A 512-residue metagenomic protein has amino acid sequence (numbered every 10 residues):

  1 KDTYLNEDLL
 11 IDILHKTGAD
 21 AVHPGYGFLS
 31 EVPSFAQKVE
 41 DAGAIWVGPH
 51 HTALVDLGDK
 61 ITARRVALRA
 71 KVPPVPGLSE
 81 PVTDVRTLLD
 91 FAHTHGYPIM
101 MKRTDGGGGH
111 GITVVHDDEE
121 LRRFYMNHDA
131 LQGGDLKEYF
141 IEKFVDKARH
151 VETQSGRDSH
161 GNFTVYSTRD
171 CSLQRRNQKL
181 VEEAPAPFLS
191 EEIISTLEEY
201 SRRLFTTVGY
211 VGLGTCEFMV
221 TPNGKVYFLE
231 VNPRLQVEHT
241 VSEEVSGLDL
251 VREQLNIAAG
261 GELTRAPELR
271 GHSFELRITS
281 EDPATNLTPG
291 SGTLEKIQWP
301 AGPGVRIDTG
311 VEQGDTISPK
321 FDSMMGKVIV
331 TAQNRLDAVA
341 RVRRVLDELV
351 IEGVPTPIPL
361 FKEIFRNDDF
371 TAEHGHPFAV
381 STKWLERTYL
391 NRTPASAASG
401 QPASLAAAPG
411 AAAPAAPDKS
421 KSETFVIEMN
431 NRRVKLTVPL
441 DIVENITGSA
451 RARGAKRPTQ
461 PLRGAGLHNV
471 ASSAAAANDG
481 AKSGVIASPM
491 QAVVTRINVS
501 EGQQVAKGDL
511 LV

Functional and structural regions predicted by a protein language model:
K1-C216, V220-N232, Q236: N-terminal beta-alpha lobe that positions the nucleotide/phosphoryl donor in ATP/NTP-coupled carboxylate activation
H110-G111, E182-P185, D322-V328, K482-G484: Short amphipathic alpha-helical segments
S201, T240-G464: Catalytic cores of soluble metabolic enzymes centered on carboxylation/carboxyl-transfer
E423-F425, R432-V434, G480-K482, I486-V493: Intrinsically disordered, low-complexity linker/stalk segments enriched in A/P/T/S
A487-P489, T495-Q504: Short histidine-centered loop motifs in beta-beta connectors
Q503-V512: Short hydrophobic beta/alpha edge segments that flank linear recognition/processing sites
